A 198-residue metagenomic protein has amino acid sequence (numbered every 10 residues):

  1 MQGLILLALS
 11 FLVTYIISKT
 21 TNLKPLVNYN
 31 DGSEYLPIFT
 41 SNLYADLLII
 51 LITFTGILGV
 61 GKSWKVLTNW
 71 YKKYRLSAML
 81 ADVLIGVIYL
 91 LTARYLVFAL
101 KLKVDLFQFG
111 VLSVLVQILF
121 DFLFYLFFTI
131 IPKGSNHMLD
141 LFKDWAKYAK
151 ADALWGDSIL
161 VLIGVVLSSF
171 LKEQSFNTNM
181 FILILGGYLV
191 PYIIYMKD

Functional and structural regions predicted by a protein language model:
Q2-D152, L162-D198: Juxtamembrane/disordered regions of integral membrane proteins
W155: Alpha-helical membrane segments and immediately flanking helix-loop junctions that form or couple to the substrate/ion
